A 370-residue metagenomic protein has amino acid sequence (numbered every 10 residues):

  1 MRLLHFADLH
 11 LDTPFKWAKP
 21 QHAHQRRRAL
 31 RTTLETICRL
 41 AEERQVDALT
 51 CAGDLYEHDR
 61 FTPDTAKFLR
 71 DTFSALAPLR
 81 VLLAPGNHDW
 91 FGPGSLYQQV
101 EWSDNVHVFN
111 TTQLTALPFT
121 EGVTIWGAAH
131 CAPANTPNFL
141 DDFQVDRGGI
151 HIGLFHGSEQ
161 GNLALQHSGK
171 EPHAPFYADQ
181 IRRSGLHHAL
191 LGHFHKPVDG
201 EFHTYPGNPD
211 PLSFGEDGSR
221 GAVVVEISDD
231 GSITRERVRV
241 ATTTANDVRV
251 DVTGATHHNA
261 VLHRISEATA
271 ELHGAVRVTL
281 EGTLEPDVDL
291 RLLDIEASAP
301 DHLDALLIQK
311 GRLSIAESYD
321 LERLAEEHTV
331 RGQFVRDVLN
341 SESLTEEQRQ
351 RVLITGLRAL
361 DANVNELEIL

Functional and structural regions predicted by a protein language model:
M1-F68, Q350, I354-L370: N-terminal active-site segment of His-dependent metallophosphoesterases
M1-H22, R220, E226-V248: Domain-start "cap" segments at the beginnings of catalytic or binding domains
H5, C51, L83, G153 (+1 more regions): Structural beta-sheet core signal
R27, E42-E43, S74-A77, A270: Residue-level signal for alpha-helix termini/capping positions
R31-E42, K67-R70, L140-Q144, N259-S266: Amphipathic, non-transmembrane alpha-helical secondary structure
A41-Q45, D146-G148, T269-L272: Glycine-rich phosphate-binding loop signature in dinucleotide/nucleotide-binding domains
A48, E57-T204, N208-G221, E226: His/Asp/Glu-rich metal-coordinating catalytic cores of metallo-dependent phosphodiesterases/hydrolases acting on
S232-L370: Accessory, non-catalytic peripheral segments of nucleic-acid enzymes
